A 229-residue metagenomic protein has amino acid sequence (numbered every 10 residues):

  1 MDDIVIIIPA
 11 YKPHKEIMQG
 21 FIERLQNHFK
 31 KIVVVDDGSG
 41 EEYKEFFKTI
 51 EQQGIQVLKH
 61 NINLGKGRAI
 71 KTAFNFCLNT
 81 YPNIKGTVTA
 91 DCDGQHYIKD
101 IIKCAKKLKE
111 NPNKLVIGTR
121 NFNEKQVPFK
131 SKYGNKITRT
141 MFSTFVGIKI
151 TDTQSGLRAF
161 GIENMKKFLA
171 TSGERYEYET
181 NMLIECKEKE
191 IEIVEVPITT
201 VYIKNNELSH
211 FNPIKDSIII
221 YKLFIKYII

Functional and structural regions predicted by a protein language model:
M1-I4, I8, K15-E16, E23 (+1 more regions): Hydrophobic helical membrane-anchoring modules
P13-H14, S39, Y97: Donor nucleotide-sugar binding loop of glycosyltransferases
E16-Q19, E41-I50: Acidic helix N-cap motif at the loop->helix transition within catalytic regions of sugar-transfer enzymes
G20-K31: Short, acidic, metal-binding catalytic loop of nucleotide-sugar glycosyltransferases
K30-S39, L58-H60: Short beta-strand/loop segment that forms part of the nucleotide-sugar
D36-K44, G94: A conserved acidic beta->alpha catalytic loop
Q56, I62, R68-C77, I98-Y176 (+2 more regions): Acceptor/aglycone-binding surface of glycosyltransferases and processive sugar-polymer synthases
N83-Q95: Short beta-strand-to-loop acidic/aromatic patch adjacent to the donor-nucleotide binding site
